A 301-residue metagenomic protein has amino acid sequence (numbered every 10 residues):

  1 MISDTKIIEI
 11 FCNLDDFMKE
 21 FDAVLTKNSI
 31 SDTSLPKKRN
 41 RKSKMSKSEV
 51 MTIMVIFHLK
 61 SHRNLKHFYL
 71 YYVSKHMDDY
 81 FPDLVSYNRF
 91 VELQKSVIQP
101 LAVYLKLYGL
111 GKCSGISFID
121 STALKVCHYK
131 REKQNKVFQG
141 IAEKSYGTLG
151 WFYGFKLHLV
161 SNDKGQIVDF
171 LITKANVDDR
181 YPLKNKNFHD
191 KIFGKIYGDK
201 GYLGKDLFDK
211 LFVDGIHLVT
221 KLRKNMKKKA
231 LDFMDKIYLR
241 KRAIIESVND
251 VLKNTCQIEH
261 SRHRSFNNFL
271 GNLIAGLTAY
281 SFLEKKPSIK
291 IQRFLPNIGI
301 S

Functional and structural regions predicted by a protein language model:
M1-S301: Short alpha-helical elements
